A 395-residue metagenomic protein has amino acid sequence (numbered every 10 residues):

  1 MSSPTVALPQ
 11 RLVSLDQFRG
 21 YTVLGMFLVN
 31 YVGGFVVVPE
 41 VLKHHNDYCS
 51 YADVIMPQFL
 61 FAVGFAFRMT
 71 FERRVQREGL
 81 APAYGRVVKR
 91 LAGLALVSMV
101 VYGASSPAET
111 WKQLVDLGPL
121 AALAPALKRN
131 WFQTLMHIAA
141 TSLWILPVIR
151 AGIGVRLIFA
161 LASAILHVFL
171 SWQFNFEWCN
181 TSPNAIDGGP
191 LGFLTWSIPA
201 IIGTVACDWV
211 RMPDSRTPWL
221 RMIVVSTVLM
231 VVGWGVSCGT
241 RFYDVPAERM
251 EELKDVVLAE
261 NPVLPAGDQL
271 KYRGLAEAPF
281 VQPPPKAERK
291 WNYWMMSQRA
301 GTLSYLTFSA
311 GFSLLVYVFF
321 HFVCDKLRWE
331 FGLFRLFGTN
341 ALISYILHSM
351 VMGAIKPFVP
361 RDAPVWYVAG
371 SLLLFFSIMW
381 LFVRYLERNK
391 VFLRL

Functional and structural regions predicted by a protein language model:
M1-L395: Alpha-helical transmembrane segments and their immediate juxtamembrane cytosolic regions
